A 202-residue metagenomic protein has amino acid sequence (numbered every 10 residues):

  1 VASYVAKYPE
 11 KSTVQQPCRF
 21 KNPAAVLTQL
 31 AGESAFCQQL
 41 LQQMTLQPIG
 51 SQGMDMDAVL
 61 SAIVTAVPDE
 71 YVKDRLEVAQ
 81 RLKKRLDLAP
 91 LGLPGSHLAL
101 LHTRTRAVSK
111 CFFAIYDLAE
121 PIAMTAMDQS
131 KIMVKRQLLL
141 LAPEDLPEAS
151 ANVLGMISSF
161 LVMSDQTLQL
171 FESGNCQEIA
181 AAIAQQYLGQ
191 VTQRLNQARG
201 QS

Functional and structural regions predicted by a protein language model:
V1-S202: Cytosolic covalent-transfer regions centered on His/Cys nucleophiles that carry phosphoryl or persulfide groups
